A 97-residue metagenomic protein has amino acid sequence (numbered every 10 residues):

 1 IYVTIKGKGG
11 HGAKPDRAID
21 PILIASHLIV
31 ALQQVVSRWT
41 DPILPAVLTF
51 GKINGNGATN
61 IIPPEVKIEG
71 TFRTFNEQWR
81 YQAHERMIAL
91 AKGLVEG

Functional and structural regions predicted by a protein language model:
I1-K8, K14-I29, D41-P42: Divalent-metal coordination cores built from histidine and acidic residues
V3-G12, E65-R73: A short small-residue
G10-D16, E77-Q78, Q82: Inter-helical turn/loop segments and adjacent helix faces that build the functional surface of alpha-helical bundle
L23-G97: Metal-dependent amide/peptide-bond hydrolase catalytic core, centered on the "pita-bread" metallohydrolase fold
